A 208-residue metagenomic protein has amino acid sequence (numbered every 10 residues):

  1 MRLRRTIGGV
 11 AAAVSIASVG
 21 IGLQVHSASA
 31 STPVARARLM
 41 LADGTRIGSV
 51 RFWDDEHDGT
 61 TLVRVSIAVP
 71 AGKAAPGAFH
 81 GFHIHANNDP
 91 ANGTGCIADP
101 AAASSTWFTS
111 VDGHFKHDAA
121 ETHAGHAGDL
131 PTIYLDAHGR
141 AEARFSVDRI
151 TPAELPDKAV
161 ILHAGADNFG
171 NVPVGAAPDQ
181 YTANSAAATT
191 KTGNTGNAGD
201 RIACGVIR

Functional and structural regions predicted by a protein language model:
R2-R208: N-terminal leader/targeting pre-sequences
